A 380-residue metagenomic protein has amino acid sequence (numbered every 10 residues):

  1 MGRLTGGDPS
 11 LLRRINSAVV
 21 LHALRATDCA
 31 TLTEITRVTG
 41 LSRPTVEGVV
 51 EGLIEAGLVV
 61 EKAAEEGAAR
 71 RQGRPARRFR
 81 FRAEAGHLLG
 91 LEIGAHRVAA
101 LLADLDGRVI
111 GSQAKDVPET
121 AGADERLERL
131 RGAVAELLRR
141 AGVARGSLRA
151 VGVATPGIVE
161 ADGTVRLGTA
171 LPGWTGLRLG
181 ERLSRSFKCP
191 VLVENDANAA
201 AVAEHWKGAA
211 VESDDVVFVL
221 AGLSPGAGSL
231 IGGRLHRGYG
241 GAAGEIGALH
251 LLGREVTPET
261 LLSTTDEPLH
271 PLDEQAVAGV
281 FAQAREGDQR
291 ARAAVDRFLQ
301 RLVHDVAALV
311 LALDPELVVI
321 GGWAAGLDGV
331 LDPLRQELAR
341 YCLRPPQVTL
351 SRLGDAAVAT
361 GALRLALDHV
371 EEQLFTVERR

Functional and structural regions predicted by a protein language model:
M1-Q113, G122-G146, K207, R254-R380: ATP-binding/phosphotransfer module of carbohydrate and carboxylate kinases, centering on a glycine-rich
I35, V109-D215, G329-R340: Glycine-rich phosphate-binding loop and adjoining helix at the ATP-binding site of ATP-dependent phosphoryl-transfer
R78, L88-E92, L148-G152, V216-L220 (+1 more regions): Short glycine-aspartate micro-motif
F81-A83, V117, T155, A221 (+1 more regions): Hydrophobic residues in beta-strands and at strand termini
D104, E160, L230: Short, acidic, Ser/Thr-enriched surface-loop or helix-capping motifs
T155, A221-L223, L317, G321-W323: Short secondary-structure boundary segments
N198, S224, A325: Catalytic metal-binding/acid-base residues of hydrolase active sites
E212-S263: Glycine-rich phosphate-binding loop of actin/hexokinase-like ATP-binding domains
